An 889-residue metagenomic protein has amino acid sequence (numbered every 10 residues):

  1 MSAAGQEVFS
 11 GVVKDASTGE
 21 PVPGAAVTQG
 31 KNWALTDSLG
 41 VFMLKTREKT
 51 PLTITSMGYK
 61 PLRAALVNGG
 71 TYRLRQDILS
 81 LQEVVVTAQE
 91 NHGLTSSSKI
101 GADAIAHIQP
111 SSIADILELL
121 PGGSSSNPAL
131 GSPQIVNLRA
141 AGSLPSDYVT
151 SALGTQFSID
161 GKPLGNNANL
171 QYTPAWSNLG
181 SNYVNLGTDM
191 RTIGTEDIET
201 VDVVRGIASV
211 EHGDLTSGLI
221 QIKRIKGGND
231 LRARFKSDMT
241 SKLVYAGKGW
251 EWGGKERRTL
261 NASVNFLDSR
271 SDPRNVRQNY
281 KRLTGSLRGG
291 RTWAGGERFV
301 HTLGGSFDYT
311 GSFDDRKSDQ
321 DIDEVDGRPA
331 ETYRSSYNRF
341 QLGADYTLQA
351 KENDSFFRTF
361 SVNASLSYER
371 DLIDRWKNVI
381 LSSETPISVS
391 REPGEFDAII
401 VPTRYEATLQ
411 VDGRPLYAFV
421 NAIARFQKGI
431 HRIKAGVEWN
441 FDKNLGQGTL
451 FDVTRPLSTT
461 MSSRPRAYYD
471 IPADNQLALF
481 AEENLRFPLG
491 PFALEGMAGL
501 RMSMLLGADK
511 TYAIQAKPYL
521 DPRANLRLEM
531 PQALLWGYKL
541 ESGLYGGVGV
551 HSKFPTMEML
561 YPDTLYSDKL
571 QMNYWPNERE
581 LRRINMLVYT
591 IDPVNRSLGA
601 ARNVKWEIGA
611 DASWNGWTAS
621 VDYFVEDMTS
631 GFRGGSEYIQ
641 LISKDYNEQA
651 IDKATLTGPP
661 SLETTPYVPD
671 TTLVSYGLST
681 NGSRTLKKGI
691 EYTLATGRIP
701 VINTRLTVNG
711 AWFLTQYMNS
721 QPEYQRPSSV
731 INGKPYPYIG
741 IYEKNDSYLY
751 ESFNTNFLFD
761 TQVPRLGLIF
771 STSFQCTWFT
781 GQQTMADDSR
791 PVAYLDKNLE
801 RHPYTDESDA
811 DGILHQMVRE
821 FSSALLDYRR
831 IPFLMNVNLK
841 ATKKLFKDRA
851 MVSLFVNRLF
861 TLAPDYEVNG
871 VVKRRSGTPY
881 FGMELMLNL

Functional and structural regions predicted by a protein language model:
V12-T18, A26-T28, P51-Y59, V67-A106: Short, acidic, small-residue-rich periplasmic hinge/interaction motif at the N-terminus of Gram-negative outer-membrane
M43, K162-V204: Short acidic/polar hinge/loop motifs at secondary-structure boundaries that mediate gating or recognition
G70-R75, I113-I116, I135-N137, S158 (+2 more regions): N-terminal periplasmic accessory domains that precede and gate Gram-negative outer-membrane beta-barrel machines
E118-Q171: Extracytoplasmic beta-strand/coil segments of soluble accessory domains associated with Gram-negative outer-membrane
R232-D268, N275-D321, V325-S361: Transmembrane beta-barrel wall of Gram-negative outer-membrane proteins
T292-T310, Y333-T511, G689: Face-selective signature of the C-terminal outer-membrane beta-barrel domain
P491, D627, K644-D787, M886: Gram-negative outer-membrane beta-barrel transporters
M628-S630, Q775-F821, I831-L889: C-terminal beta-signal and adjacent terminal beta-strands/loops of Gram-negative outer-membrane beta-barrel proteins
